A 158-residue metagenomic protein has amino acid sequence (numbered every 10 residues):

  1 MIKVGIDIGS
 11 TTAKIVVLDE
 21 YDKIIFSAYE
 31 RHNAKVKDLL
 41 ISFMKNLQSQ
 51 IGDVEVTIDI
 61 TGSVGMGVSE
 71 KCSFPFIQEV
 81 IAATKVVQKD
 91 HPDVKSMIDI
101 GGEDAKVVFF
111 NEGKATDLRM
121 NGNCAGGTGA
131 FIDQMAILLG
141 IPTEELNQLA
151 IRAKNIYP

Functional and structural regions predicted by a protein language model:
M1-Y21, V94-N111: Gly/Thr-rich phosphate-binding beta-strand-loop-beta motif of the actin/hexokinase/Hsp70
G5-D38, S42, D117-N123: Short glycine-rich, Thr/Ser-proximal phosphate-binding strand/loop in the N-terminal lobe of ATP-dependent enzymes
I8-G9, I58-V64, V80, I100-E103 (+4 more regions): Fold-independent oxyanion-binding glycine-rich loops and adjacent beta-strand/coil segments at enzyme active sites
S10, N33-L39, M44-K45, T57-I60 (+2 more regions): Glycine/proline-enriched, intrinsically flexible loops and inter-domain linkers
E20-D22, Y29-H32, L47-I81, T116-L118: Short beta-strand-loop/turn "lid" adjacent to the catalytic site in phosphate-handling enzymes
K35, K114-I151, N155: Glycine-rich phosphate-binding loop plus the immediately following alpha-helix
N46-Q50, D90, V94-M97, L138-P142 (+2 more regions): Change "in soluble alpha/beta enzymes" to "in soluble alpha/beta proteins
V64-D117: Conserved phosphate-binding catalytic cores of ATP/NTP-utilizing and phosphoryl-transfer enzymes
